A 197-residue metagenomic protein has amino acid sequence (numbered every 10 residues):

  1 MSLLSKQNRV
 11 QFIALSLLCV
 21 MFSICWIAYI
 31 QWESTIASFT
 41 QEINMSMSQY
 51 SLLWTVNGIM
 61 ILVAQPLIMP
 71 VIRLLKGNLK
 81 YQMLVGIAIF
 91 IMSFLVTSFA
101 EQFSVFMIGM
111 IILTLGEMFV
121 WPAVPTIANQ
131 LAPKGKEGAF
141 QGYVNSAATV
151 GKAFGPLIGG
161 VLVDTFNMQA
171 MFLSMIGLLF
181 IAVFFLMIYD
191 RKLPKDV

Functional and structural regions predicted by a protein language model:
M1-C19: Juxtamembrane intracellular "pre-TM" segments in multi-pass secondary transporters
S34-L53: Short amphipathic helix-loop junctions that connect adjacent transmembrane helices in Major Facilitator Superfamily/SLC
A64-N78: Helix-to-loop junctions at the C-terminal end of transmembrane segments in multipass secondary transporters
Y81-V96: Structural signature of the two symmetry-related core transmembrane helices
S98-M110: Helix-loop junctions at membrane interfaces in 12-TM secondary transporters
F119-A132: Intracellular juxtamembrane helix-capping segments at the cytosolic ends of symmetry-related transmembrane helices
G135-N167: A late C-terminal transmembrane helix in Major Facilitator Superfamily
V161-L179: A membrane-interface helix-boundary motif in multi-pass transporters
